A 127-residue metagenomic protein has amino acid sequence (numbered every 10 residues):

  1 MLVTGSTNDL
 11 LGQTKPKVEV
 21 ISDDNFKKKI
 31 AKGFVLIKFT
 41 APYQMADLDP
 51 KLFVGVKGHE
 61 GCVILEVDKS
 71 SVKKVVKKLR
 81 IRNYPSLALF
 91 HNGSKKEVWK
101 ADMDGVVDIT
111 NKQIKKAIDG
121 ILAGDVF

Functional and structural regions predicted by a protein language model:
M1-G12: Sec-dependent N-terminal signal peptides of Gram-negative exported proteins
L11-F34: A short beta-strand-turn-helix
E19-I21, F39-Y43, G58-K74: Thiol-based oxidoreductase modules, predominantly thioredoxin-like and allied folds used for disulfide exchange
D23-D24, Q44-G58: Typically the conserved alpha-helix immediately C-terminal to a functionally engaged Cys/Sec in thioredoxin-like
K32-V35, E60-V63, H91: Loop/turn elements at helix/coil->beta-strand transitions in domains of secreted/extracellular proteins
G33-V35, T40-M45, N83: Short pre-active-site segment immediately N-terminal to redox-active cysteine/selenocysteine motifs in thiol-based
L79-H91: Structural micro-motif
L89-F127: Non-catalytic, surface beta->alpha helical segment in thiol-disulfide oxidoreductase systems
